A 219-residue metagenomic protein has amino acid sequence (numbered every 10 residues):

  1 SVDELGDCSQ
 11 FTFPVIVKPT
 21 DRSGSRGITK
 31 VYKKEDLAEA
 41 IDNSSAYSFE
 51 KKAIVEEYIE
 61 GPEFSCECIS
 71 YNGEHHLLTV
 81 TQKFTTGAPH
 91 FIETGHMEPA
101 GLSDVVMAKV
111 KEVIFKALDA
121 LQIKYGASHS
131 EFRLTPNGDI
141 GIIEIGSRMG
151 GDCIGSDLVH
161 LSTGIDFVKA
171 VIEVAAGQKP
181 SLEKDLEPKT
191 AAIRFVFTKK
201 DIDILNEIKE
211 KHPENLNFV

Functional and structural regions predicted by a protein language model:
S1-G27: A conserved helix-loop-beta module that forms one wall/lid of the active-site cleft in ATP-utilizing catalytic domains
F11-T12, G177-P180, L216-V219: Short amphipathic beta-strand starts and helix->beta connectors
P14-I16, K51-V55, S181-E183: A short linear hydrophobic-aromatic micro-motif
G24-S25, G61-E63, P188-T190: Short acidic/glycine-enriched loop/turn segments that link adjacent beta-strands
I28-I140, M149: Internal nucleotide-binding/catalytic subdomain
K109-S130, P136, G146-D201: Active-site "cap" helix and flanking loop/linker of ATP-utilizing ligase/carboxylase catalytic domains
S128, G141-I142, E214-V219: A structural supersecondary motif
V196-V219: Glycine-rich active-site loop/lid that clamps phosphate-bearing ligands
